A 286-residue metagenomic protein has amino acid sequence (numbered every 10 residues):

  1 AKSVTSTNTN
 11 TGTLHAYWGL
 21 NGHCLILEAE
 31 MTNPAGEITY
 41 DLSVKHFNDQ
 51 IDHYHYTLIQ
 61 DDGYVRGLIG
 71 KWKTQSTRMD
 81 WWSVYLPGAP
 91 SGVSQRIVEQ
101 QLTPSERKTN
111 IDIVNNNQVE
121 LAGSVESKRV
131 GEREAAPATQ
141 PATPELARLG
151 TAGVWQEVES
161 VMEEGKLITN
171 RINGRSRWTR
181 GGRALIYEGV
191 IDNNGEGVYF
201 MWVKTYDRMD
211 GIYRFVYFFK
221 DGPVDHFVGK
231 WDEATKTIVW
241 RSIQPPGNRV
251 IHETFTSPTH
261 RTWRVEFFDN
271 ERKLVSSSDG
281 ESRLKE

Functional and structural regions predicted by a protein language model:
A1-E286: Hydrophobic small-molecule pocket/channel-lining residues, especially in calycin-type beta-barrels
